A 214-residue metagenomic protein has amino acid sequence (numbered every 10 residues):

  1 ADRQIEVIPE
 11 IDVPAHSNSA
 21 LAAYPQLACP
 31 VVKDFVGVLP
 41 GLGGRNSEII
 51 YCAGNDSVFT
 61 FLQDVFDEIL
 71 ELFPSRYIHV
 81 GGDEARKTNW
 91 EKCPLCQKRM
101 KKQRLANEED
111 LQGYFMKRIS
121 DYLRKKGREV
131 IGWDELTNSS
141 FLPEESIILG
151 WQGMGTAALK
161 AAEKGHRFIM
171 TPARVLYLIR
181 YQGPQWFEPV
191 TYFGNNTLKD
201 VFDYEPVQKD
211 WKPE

Functional and structural regions predicted by a protein language model:
A1-R128: Substrate-binding cleft of carbohydrate-active enzyme catalytic domains
L39-G41, F66-E68, L136, L149 (+1 more regions): Short, flexible coil/linker segments at or flanking structured domains
E129-E135, S140-S146, Q152-E214: Flexible, acidic glycine-rich loops studded with aromatic residues
